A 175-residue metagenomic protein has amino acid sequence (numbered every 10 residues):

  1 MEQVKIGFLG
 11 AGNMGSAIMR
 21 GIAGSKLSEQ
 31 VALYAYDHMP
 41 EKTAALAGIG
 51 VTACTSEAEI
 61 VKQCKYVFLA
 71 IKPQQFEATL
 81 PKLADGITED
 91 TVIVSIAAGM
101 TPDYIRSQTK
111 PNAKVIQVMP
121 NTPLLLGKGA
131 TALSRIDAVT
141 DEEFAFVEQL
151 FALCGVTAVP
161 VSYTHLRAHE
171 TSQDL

Functional and structural regions predicted by a protein language model:
M1-C54, E59: NAD(P)+-binding Rossmann beta1-loop-alpha1 motif at the extreme N-terminus of oxidoreductases
G10-G12, I71, E170: Conserved phosphate-binding and hydrolysis motifs of nucleotide-dependent enzymes
A17, G21, S25, G86 (+2 more regions): Change "in soluble alpha/beta enzymes" to "in soluble alpha/beta proteins
S28, A53, V61-K62, A98-M100 (+3 more regions): Non-catalytic terminal and connector segments of soluble metabolic enzymes
Y34, K128-V159, R167: Short beta-strand and adjoining strand-loop segment in the mid-core of the Rossmann-like NAD(P)-dependent dehydrogenase
E57-K62, Y66-L69, P73-L133: Rossmann-like NAD(P)(H) cofactor-binding subdomain of soluble oxidoreductases
T164-T171: Conserved small/polar residues in nucleotide/adenosyl-binding loops
D174: Cationic, low-complexity basic patches in intrinsically disordered or flexible, solvent-exposed regions
